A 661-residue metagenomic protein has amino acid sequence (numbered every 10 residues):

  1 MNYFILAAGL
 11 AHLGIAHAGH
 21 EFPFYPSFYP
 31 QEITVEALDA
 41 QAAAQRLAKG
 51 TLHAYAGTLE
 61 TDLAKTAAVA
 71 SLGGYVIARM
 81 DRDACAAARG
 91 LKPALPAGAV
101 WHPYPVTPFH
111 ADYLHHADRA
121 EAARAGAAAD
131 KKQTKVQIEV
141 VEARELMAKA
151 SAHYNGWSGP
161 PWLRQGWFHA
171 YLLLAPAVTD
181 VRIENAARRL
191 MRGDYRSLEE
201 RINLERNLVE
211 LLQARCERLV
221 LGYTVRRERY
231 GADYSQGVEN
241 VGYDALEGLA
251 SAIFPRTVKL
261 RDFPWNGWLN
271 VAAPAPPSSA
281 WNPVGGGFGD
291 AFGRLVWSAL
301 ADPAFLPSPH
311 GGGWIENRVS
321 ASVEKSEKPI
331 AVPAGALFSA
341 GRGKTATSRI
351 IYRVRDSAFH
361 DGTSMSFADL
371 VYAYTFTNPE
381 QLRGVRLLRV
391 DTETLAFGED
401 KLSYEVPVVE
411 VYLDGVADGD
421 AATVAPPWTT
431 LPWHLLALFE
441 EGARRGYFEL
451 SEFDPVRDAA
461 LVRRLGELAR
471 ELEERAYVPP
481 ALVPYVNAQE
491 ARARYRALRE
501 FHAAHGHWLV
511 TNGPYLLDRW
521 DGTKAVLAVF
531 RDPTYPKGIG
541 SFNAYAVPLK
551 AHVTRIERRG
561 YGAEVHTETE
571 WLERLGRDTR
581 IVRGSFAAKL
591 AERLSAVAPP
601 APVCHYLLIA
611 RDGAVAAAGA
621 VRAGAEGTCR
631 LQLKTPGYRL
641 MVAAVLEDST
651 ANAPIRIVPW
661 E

Functional and structural regions predicted by a protein language model:
N2, W101, I138-V140: Short intrinsically disordered, low-complexity coil segments enriched in acidic
N2-L63, A68-G73, P93, R124-K131 (+2 more regions): The feature preferentially marks the first beta-strand/turn patch immediately downstream of a bacterial lipoprotein
L63-R79, Q137-M191, G285, A422 (+3 more regions): Acidic-aromatic pocket-rim loops
M80-G98, P176, I183-E199: Extended ligand-binding regions for polar small-molecule ligands
D83-G90, V100-D130, R196, Y515: Structural transition elements
G98-P103, G222-V225: Short coil/turn segments at secondary-structure boundaries
H110, D180, G287-A291: Serine-centered coil/turn micro-motif
